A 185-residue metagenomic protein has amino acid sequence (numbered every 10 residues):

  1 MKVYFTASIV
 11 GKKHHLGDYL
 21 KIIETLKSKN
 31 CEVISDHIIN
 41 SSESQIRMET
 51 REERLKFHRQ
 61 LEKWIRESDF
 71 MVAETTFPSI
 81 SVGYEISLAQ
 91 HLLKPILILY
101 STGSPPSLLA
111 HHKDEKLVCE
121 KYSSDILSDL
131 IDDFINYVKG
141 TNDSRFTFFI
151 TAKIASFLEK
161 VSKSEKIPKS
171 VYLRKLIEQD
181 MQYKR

Functional and structural regions predicted by a protein language model:
I23-E52: Catalytic donor nucleotide-activated moiety binding site of glycosyltransferases and closely related
S44-F70, S81: TIR-domain catalytic/interaction hotspot
F77-L88: Conserved TIR/SEFIR loop-to-helix hotspot centered on a Trp-containing motif with a nearby acidic residue
L92-I96: A short helix->loop->beta-strand "cap" motif at the edges of active sites that frequently abuts
T102-H111: Short, glycine/polar-rich helix-capping loops at beta-to-alpha or helix-loop-helix junctions that flank or form
E115-L130: Short acidic-hydrophobic, aromatic-tinged amphipathic segments that line or gate anion-handling sites
F134-I154, E159-K163: Short Lys/Arg-rich basic patches
E165-R185: Short, basic amphipathic alpha-helical segments that act as recognition/interaction helices in nucleic-acid-binding
